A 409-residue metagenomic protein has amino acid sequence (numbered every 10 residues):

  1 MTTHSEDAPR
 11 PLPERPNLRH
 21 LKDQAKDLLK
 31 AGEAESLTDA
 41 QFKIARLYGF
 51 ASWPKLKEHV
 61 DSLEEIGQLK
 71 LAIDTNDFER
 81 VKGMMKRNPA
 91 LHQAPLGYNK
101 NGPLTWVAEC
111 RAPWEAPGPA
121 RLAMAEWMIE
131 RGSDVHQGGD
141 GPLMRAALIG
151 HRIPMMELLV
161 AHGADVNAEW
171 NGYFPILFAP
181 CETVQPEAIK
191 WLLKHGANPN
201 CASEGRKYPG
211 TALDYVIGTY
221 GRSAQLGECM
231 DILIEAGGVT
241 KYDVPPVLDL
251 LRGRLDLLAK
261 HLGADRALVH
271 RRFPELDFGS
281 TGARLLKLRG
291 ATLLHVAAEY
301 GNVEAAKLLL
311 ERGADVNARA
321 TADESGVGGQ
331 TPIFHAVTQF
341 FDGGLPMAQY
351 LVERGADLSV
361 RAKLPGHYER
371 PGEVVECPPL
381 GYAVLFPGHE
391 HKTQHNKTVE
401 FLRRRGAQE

Functional and structural regions predicted by a protein language model:
T2-R87, W106: Intrinsically disordered, low-complexity eukaryotic regions enriched in glycine, serine and charged residues
D61-L71, H195, I217-A264, E353-R354 (+3 more regions): Ankyrin-repeat-protein effector appendages
L63, L91, Y98, C110 (+15 more regions): Alpha-solenoid repeat scaffolds
E64-L71, Q93-P113, H136-L148, E169-E182 (+5 more regions): Ankyrin-repeat boundary/"N-cap" motif
N76, A120, G150-H151, V184 (+5 more regions): Ankyrin-repeat intra-repeat helix-capping/turn positions
R80, A120-M124, P154-M155, E187-A188 (+5 more regions): Conserved ankyrin/ankyrin-like repeat signature
M85-L91, L122-D134, E157-D165, K190-P199 (+6 more regions): Ankyrin repeat domain, specifically the short helix-to-loop turn at the C-terminus of the second helix of each repeat
